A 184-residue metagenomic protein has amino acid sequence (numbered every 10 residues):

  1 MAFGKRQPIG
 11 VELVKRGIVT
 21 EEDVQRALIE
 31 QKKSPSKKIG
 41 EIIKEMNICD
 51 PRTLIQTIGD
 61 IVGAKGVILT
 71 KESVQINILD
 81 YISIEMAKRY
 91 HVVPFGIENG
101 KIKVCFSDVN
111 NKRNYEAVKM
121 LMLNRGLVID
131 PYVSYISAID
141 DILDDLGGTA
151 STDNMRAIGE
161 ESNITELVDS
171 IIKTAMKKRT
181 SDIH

Functional and structural regions predicted by a protein language model:
M1-H184: N-terminal, intrinsically disordered, highly charged
